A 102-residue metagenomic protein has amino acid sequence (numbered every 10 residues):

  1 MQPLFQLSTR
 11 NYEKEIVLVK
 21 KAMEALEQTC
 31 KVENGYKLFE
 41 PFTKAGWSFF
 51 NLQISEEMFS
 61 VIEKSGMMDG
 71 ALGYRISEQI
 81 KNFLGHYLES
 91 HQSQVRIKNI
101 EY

Functional and structural regions predicted by a protein language model:
M1-E24: Short, extreme N-terminal segment that most often corresponds to the first beta-strand
M1-L4, A45-F49, S90: A general secondary-structure signal for short beta-strands and their flanking turns/coil in non-transmembrane regions
P3, A22-Q28, V32, K37: Intervening/peripheral non-core polypeptide segments
S8-R10, Q53-S55, K98-I100: A structural detector for beta-sheet-dominated domains
Y12-I16, F59, Y102: Generic "edge-of-domain/loop-turn" microfeature
V19-T29, I62-Y102: Ampiphathic alpha-helical segments that act as solvent-exposed interaction surfaces
K31-R75: Short, intrinsically disordered low-complexity segments
